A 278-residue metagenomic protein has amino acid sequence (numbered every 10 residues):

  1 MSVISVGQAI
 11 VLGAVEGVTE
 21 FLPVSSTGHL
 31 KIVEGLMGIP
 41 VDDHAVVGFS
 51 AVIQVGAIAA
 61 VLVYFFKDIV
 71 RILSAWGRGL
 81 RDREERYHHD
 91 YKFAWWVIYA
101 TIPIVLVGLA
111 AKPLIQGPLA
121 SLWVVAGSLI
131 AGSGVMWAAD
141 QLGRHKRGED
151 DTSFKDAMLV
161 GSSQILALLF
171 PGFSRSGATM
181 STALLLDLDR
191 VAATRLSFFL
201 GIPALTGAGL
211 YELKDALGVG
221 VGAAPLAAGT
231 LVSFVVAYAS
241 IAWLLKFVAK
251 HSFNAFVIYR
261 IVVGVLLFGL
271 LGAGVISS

Functional and structural regions predicted by a protein language model:
M1-S278: Multi-pass membrane proteins that catalyze or facilitate reactions on polyprenyl-/lipid-phosphate substrates and their
